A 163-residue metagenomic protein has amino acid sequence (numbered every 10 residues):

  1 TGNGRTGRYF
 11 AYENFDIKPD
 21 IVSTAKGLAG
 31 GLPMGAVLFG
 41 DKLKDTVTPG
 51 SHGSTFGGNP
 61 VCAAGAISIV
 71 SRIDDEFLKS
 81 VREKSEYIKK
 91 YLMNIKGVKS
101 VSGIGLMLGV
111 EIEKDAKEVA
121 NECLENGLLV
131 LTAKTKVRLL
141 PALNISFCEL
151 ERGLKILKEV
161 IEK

Functional and structural regions predicted by a protein language model:
T1-K163: Conserved N-terminal phosphate-binding loop of PLP-dependent enzymes in the Aspartate aminotransferase
